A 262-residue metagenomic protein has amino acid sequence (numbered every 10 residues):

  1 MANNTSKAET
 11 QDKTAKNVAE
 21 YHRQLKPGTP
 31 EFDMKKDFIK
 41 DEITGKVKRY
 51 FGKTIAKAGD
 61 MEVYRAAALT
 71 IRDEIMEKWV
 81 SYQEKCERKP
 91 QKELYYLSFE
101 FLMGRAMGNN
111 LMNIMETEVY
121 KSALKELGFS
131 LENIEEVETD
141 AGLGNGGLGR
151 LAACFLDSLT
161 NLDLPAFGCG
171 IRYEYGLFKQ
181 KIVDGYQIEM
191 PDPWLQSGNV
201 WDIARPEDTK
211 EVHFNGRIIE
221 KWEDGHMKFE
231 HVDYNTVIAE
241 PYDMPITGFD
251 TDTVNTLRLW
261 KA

Functional and structural regions predicted by a protein language model:
A2-A262: A conserved ligand/cofactor-binding region detector
